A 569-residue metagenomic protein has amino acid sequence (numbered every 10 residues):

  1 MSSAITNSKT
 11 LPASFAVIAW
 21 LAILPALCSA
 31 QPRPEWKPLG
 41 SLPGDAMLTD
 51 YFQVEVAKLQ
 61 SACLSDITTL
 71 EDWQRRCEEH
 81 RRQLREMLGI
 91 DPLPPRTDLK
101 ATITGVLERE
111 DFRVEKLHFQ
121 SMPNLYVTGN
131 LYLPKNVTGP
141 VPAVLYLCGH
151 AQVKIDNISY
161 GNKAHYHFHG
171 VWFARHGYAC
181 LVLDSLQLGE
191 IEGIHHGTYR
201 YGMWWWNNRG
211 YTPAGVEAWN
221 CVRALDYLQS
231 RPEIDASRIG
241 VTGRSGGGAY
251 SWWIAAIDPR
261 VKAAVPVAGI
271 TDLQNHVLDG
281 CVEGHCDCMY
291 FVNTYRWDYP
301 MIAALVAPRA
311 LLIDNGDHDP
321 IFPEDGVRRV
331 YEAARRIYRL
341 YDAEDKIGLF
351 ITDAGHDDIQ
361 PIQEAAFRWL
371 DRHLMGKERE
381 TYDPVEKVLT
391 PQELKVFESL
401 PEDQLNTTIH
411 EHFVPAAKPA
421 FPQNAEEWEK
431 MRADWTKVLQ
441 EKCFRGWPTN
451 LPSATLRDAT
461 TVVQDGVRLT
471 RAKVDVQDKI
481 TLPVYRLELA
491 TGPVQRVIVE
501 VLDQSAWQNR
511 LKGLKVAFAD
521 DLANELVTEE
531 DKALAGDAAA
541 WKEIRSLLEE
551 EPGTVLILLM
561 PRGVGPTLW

Functional and structural regions predicted by a protein language model:
M1-A13: N-terminal secretory signal peptides that target proteins for export/translocation
S14-A26: Bacterial N-terminal signal peptides
Q31-V127, G139, M301, A307-R309 (+2 more regions): Alpha/beta-hydrolase-fold serine-hydrolase catalytic core, especially in secreted/extracellular enzymes
T138-E233, I270-V282, C288, P493-W569: Cap/lid segment of the alpha/beta-hydrolase catalytic domain
V171, W252-W253, A304, A433: Alpha-helical segments flanking ligand/cofactor-binding loops in enzyme cores
V182, V265-P266, I313-N315, L558: Hydrophobic residues in well-ordered beta-strands that form the structural core
N207-N208, V216, K262-A304, P308 (+3 more regions): Mobile cap/lid helix-loop segments that gate and shape the active-site cleft of serine hydrolases
R223-Y295: Primarily recognizes the serine-hydrolase "nucleophile elbow" in alpha/beta-hydrolase and SGNH/GDSL folds
